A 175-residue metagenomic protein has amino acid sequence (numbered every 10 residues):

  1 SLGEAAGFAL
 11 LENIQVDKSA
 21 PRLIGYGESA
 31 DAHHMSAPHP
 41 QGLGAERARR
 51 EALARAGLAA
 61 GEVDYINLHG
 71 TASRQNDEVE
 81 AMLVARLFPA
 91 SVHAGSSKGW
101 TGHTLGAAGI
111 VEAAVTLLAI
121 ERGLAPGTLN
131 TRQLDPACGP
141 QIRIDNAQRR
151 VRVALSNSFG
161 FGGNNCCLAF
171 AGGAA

Functional and structural regions predicted by a protein language model:
S1-L2, G160-G162: A short catalytic or substrate-binding loop motif that flags glycine-/basic-rich loops and adjacent residues that bind
S1-L58, Y65: Condensing-enzyme catalytic core mediating Claisen C-C bond formation in acyl metabolism
L2-A6, A45, E80, G106-E112 (+1 more regions): Catalytic-loop motifs flanking and including active-site residues across diverse enzymes
A9-L11, L168-A171: Conserved hydrophobic/aromatic positions in well-ordered beta-strands
I14-R22, R47-G61, M82-W100, A108-F161 (+1 more regions): Structural signature of cysteine-dependent C-C bond-forming condensing enzymes
V16-D17, A30-D31, S73, N164-C166 (+1 more regions): Short, acidic Gly/Pro/Ser/Thr-rich loop/turn segments
H33-Q41, T71-F88, G106-V111: Short glycine/threonine-rich loop-to-helix capping motif typified by GTGT followed within a few residues by an Asp-Pro
D64-R74, K98-T104: A short beta-alpha structural unit
